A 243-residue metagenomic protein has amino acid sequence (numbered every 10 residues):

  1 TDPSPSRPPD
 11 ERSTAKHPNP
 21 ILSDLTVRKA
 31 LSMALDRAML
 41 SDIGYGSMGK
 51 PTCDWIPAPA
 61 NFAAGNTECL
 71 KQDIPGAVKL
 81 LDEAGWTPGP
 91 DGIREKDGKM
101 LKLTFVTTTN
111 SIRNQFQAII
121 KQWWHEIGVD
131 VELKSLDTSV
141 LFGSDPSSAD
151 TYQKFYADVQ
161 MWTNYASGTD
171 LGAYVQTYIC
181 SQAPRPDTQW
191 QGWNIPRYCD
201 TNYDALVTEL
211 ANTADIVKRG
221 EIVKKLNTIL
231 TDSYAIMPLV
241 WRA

Functional and structural regions predicted by a protein language model:
T1-G44, P59-Y234: Extracytoplasmic/periplasmic ligand-capture domains
S47-K50, I56, V240-A243: Short, solvent-exposed turn/loop segments enriched in Gly/Ser/Thr/Pro and often Arg
